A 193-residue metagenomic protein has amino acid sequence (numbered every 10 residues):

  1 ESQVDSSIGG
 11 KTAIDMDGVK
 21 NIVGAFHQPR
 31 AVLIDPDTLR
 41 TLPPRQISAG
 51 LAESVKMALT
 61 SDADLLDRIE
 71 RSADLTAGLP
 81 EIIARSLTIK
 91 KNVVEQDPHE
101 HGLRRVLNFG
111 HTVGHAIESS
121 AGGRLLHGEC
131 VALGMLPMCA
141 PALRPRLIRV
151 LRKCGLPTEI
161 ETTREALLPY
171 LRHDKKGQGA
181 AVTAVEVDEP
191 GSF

Functional and structural regions predicted by a protein language model:
E1-R71: A glycine/threonine-rich phosphate-anchoring loop and its flanking beta-alpha core in nucleotide/phosphate-binding
G18, E118-S119, Y170-L171: Glycine-rich, charged/polar anion/phosphate-binding loops that engage phosphate groups from diverse ligands
A31, A63, D74, K91 (+2 more regions): Generic structural signal for secondary-structure transition and capping sites
Q46, A52-S54, L143-F193: C-terminal charged capping/lid subdomain of soluble metabolic enzymes
R68-A166: Active-site segments that bind and position negatively charged phosphate/pyrophosphate groups
